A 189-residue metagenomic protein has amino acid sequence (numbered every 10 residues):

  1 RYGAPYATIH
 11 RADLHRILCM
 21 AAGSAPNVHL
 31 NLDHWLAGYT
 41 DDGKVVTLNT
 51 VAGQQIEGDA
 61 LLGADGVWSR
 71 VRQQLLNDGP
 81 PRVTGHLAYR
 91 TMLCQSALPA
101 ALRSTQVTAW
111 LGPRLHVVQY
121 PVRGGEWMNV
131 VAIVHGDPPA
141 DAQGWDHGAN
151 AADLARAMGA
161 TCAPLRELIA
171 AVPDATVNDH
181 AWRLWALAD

Functional and structural regions predicted by a protein language model:
R1-C94, P138-A155: Conserved N-terminal helical subregion
D41-D42, Y120-V122: Short beta-strand micro-motifs enriched in acidic
L48, Q119, N129-V130: Short beta-strand motif preference
G53, D78-P81, P99, T108-A109 (+2 more regions): Short secondary-structure boundary/capping segments
L87-P121, Q143: Flavin-dependent oxidoreductases
R90, V131-A132: Short beta-strand segments
A101, P113-L115, R123-M128, V134-D189: FAD/FMN-dependent oxidoreductases across multiple families
